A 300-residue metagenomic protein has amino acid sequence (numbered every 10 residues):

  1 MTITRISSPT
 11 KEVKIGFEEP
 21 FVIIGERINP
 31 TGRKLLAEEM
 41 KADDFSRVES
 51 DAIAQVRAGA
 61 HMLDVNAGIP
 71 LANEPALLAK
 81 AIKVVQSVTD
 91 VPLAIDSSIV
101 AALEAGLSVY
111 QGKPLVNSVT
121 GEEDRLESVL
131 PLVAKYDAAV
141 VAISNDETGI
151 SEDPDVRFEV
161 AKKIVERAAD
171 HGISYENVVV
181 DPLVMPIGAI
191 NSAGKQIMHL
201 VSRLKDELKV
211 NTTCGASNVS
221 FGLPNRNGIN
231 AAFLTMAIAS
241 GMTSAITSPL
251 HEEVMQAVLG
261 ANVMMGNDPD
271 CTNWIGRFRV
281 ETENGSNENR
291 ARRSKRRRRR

Functional and structural regions predicted by a protein language model:
M1-V179, M185-R300: Domain-level signal for soluble alpha/beta catalytic cores
